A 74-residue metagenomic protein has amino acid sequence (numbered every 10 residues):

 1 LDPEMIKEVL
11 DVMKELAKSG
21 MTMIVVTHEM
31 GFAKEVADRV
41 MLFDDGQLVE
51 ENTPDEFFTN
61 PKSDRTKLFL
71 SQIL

Functional and structural regions predicted by a protein language model:
P3-M5: Helix N-cap at the start of a conserved alpha-helix in ABC-type nucleotide-binding domains
K7-S19: Helical segment within the ABC ATPase nucleotide-binding domain
T27-H28: H-loop/switch region of ABC-family ATPase nucleotide-binding domains
A33-E35: A short, surface-exposed alpha-helical micro-motif characterized by mixed small hydrophobic and charged/polar residues
E51-N52: ABC ATPase "signature
D55-T59: Short acidic-hydrophobic catalytic motif
